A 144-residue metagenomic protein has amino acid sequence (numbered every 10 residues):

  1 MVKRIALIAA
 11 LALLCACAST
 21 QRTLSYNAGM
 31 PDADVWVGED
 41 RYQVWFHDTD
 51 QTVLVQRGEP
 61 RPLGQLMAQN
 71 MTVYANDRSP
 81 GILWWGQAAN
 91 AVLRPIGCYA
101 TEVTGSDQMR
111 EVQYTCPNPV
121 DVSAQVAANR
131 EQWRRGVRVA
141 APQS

Functional and structural regions predicted by a protein language model:
M1-T20: Sec-dependent bacterial lipoprotein signal peptides
A6-I8, G29, Q87: Generic hydrophobic-segment detector
I8, Y26, V35, V103-D107: Sterically constrained small-residue positions within well-ordered secondary structures of folded domains
A16-D34: Bacterial Sec signal peptide processing site at the extreme N-terminus
A28-A68: An N-terminal amphipathic alpha-helical segment
V53-S144: Intrinsically disordered, glycine/charged-rich N-terminal periplasmic/extracytoplasmic linker segments that lie
